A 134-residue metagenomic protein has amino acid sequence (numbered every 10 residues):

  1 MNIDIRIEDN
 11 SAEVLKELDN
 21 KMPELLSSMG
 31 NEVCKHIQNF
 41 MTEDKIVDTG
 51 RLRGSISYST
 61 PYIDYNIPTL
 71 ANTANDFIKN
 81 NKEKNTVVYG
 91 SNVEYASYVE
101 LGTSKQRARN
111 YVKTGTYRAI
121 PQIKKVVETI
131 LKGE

Functional and structural regions predicted by a protein language model:
M1-E134: Short, Lys/Arg-rich flexible segments
